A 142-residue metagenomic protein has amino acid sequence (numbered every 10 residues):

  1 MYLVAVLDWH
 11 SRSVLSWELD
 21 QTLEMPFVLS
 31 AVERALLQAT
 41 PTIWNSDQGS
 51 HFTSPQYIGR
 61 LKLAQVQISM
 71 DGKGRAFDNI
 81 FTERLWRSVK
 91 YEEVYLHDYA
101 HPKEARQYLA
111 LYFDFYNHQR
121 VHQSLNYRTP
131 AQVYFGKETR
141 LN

Functional and structural regions predicted by a protein language model:
M1-N142: Charged DNA-binding/catalytic regions of mobile-element recombinases
